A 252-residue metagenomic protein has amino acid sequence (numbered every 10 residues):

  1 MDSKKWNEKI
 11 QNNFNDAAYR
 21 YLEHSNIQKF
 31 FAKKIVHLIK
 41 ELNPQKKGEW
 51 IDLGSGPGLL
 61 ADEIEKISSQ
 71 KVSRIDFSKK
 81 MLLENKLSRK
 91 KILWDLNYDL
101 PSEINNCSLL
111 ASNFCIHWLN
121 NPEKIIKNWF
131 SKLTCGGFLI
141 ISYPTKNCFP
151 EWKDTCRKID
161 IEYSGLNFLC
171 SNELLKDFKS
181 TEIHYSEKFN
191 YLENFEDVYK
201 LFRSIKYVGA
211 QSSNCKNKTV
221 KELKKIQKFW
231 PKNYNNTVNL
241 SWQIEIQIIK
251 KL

Functional and structural regions predicted by a protein language model:
M1-Y19: N-terminal, positively charged/glycine-rich alpha-helical extensions of SAM-dependent methyltransferases
H24-Q28, P57, Y185-L252: Conserved Class I S-adenosyl-L-methionine
N26-K46: Conserved alpha-helix/loop element of class I SAM-dependent methyltransferases that forms part of the SAM/SAH-binding
I51-L100: Class I SAM-dependent methyltransferase SAM/SAH-binding core
S108-P122: A short SAM/SAH-binding and catalytic strip from SAM-dependent methyltransferases
E123-C135: A short glycine-rich, Lys/Arg-flanked "PGG" loop and its adjoining helix->strand segment in the class I
F138-D197, Q211-V220: Conserved catalytic/acceptor-binding region of the Class I
